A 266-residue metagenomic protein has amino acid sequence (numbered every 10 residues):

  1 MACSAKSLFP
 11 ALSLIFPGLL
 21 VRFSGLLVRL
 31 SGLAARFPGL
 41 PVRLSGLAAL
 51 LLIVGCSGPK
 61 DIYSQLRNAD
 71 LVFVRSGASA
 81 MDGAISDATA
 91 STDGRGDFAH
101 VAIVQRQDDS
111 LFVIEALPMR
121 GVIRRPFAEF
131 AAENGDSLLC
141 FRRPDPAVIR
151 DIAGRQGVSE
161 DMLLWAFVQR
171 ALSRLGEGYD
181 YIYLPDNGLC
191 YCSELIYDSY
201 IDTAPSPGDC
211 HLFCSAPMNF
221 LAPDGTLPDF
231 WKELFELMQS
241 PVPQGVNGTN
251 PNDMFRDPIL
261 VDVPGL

Functional and structural regions predicted by a protein language model:
F16-L47: Long, intrinsically disordered low-complexity tandem-repeat segments
V54-G55: C-terminal motif of bacterial Sec signal peptides marking the signal peptidase cleavage site
N68-A69: Loop/turn positions that initiate beta-strands
G77-A147, G178-C190: Glycine-rich catalytic cores of cysteine/serine-nucleophile enzymes that process amide/ester linkages in cell-envelope
D87, L138-F213: Active-site nucleophile-His-acid catalytic modules used for acyl/amide transfer and hydrolysis across diverse enzymes
Y183-L266: Activation targets extended, charge/polar-rich intrinsically disordered C-terminal tails
